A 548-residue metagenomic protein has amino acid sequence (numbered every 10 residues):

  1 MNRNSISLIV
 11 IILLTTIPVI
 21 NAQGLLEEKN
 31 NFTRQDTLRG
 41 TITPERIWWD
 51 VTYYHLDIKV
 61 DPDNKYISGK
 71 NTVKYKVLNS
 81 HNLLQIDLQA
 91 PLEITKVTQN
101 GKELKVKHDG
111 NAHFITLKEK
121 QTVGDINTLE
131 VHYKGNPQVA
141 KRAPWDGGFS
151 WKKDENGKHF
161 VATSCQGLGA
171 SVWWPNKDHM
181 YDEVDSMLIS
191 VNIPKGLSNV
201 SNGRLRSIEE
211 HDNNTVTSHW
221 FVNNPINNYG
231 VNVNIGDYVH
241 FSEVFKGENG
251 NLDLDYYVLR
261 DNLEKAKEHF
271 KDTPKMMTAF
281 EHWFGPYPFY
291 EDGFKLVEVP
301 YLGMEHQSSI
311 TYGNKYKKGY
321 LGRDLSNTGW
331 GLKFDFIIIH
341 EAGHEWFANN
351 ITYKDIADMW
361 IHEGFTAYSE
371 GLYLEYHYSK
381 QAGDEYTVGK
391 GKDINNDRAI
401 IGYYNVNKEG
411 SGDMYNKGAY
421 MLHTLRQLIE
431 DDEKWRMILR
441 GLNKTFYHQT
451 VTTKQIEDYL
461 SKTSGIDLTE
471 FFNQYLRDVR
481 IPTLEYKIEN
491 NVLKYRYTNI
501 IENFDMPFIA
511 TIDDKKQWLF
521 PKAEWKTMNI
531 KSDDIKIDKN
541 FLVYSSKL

Functional and structural regions predicted by a protein language model:
A22-S68, T95, N100, K152-F160 (+2 more regions): N-terminal, polar/Ser/Thr-rich
G24-L25, Q89-K152, N213-N214, N529-I530: A surface-exposed beta-strand-loop module
K29, T33-Q35, E45, H132-Y238 (+2 more regions): Extended, low-hydrophobicity, Ser/Thr/Pro/Gly-biased non-transmembrane segments
G69, D178-I339: Hydrophobic helix-coil surface modules that form long, contiguous segments used for peptide/substrate interaction
E93-Q99, V200, L468-T469, E489-L542: Beta-strand-rich binding/interaction modules
C165, P274, A279, Y290 (+4 more regions): Zinc-dependent metallopeptidase catalytic helix centered on the HExxH motif and its immediate flanking segment
N223, M359, E363-T424, L428 (+1 more regions): Acidic/His/Gly-enriched intrinsically disordered linker/tail segments that often contain short helix/coil "MoRF-like"
P288, S411-E489, L493: Amphipathic alpha-helical substructures
